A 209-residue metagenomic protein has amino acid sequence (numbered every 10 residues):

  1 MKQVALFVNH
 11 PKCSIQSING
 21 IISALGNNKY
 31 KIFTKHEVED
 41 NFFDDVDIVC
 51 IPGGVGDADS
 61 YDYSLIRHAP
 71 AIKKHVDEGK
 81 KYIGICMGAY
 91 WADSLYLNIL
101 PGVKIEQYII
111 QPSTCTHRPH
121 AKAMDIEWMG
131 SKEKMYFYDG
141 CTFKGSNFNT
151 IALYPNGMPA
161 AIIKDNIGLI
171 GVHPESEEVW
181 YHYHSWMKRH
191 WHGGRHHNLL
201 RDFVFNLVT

Functional and structural regions predicted by a protein language model:
M1, N41-V46, V76-D77, T142-N147 (+1 more regions): Flexible, charged surface loops at secondary-structure boundaries
M1-V46: N-terminal beta1-alpha1 cap of cysteine-dependent amidohydrolase-like domains
F7, K31-T34, Y82-I85, G168-G171: A structural signal for short, well-ordered beta-strand segments and their strand-loop junctions that often border
P11-K12, V55-D57, G88-W91, K104 (+2 more regions): Short, solvent-exposed loop/turn segments at secondary-structure junctions
I48-G54, I167-G171: Structural motif
D57, Y61-I126: A glycine-rich, often tryptophan-bearing local segment used as a flexible ligand/cofactor-contacting loop or short
K73, Y96, P174-T209: Extracellular ligand-binding/catalytic regions of CAZymes and related secreted enzymes and adhesion modules
H117-W180: Catalytic beta-strand/loop cores that center a nucleophilic Ser/Cys/Thr and support acyl-enzyme chemistry
